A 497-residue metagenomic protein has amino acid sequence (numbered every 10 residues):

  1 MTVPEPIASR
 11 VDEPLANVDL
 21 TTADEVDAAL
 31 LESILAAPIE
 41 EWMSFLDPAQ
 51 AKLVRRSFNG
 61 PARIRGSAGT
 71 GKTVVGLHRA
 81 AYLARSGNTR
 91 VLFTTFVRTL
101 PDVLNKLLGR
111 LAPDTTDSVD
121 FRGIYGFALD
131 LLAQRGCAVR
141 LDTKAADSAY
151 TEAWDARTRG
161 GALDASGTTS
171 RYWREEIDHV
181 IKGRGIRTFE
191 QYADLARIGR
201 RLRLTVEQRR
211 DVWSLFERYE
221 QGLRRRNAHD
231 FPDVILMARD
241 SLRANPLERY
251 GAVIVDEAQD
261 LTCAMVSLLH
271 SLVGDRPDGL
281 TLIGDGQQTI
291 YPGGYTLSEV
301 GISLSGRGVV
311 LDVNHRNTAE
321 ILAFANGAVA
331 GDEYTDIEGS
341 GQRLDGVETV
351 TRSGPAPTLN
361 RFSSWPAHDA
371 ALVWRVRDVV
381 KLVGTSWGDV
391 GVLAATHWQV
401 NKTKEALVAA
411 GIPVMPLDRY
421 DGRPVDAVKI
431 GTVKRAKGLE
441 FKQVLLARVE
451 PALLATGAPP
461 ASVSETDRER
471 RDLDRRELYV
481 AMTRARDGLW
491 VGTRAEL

Functional and structural regions predicted by a protein language model:
M1-V26: Interdomain "pre-motor" coupling segment immediately N-terminal to P-loop NTPase/helicase cores
P6, R10, A29-L30, F127 (+8 more regions): Exposed alpha-helical structural elements
D19-D24, K182-Y192, A330-S340: Proline-centered turn/helix-capping motifs that create local helix->coil transitions or kinks
L20-M43, R352-G354: Conserved adenine-nucleotide phosphate-binding loops and their immediately adjacent elements
L31, I186-P232: Conserved P-loop NTPase mechanochemical-coupling segment
I39, M43, D47-D142, Q208 (+5 more regions): Conserved helicase motor core of SF1/SF2 NTP-dependent helicases
G136-Q208: ATP-hydrolysis module of ASCE/P-loop NTPase motor domains, specifically the Walker B Asp-Glu catalytic pair
